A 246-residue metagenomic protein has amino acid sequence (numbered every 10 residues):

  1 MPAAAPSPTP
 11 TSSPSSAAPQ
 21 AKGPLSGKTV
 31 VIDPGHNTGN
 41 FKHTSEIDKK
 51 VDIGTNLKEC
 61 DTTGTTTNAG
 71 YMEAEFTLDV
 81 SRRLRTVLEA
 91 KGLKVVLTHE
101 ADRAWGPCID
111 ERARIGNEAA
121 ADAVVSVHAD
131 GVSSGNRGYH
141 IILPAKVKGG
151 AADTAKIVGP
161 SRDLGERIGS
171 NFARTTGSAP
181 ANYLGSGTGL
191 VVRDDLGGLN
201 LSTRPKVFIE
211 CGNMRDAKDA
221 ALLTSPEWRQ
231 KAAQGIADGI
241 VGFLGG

Functional and structural regions predicted by a protein language model:
M1-T29: N-terminal low-complexity, Pro/Thr-rich disordered segments that flank secretion/membrane-targeting signals
P19-A113: Active-site histidine-acidic residue metal-binding/catalytic motifs, centered on HxH/HExxH-like signatures
Y71-G246: Active-site-proximal helix/loop segments of hydrolytic enzymes
